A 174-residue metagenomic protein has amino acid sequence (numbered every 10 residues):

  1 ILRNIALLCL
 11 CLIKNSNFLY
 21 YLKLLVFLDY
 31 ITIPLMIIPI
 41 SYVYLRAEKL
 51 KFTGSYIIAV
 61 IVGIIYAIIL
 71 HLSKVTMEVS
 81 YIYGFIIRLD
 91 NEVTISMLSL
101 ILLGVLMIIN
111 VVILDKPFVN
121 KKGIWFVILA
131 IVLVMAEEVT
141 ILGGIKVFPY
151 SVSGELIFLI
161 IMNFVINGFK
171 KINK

Functional and structural regions predicted by a protein language model:
I1, F18, S41-S55, N110-I124 (+1 more regions): Membrane-interface helix-boundary motifs at transmembrane edges
I1-I13, T32, V62-A67, W125-L142: Hydrophobic alpha-helical transmembrane segments of multi-pass membrane proteins
L2-V26, E78, V139-V152: Helix-loop junctions on the outward
L7-L19, K23-A59: Internal transmembrane alpha-helix with an interfacial aromatic "cap," most often the third helix
K14-L24, F85-E92, V112-N120, G168: Short juxtamembrane and helix-loop transition motifs at transmembrane-helix boundaries in membrane proteins
L22-P34, R88-L103, P149-I161: Alpha-helical transmembrane segments of polytopic membrane proteins
I40, Y44-L106: Membrane-proximal helix-loop-helix units in multi-pass membrane proteins
L102-K174: C-terminal transmembrane-bundle signature of multipass membrane proteins, characterized by strong activation on
